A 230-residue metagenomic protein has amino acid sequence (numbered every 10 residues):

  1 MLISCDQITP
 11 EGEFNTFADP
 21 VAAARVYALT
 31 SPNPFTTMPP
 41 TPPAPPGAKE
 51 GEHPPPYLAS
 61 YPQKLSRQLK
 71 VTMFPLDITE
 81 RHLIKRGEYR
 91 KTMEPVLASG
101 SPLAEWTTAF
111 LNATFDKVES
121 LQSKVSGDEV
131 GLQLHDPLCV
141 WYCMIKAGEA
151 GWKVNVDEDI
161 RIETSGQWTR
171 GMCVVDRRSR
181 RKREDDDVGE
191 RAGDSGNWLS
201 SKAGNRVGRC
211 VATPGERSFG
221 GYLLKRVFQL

Functional and structural regions predicted by a protein language model:
M1-L230: N-terminal acidic, glycine/proline-rich low-complexity segments
